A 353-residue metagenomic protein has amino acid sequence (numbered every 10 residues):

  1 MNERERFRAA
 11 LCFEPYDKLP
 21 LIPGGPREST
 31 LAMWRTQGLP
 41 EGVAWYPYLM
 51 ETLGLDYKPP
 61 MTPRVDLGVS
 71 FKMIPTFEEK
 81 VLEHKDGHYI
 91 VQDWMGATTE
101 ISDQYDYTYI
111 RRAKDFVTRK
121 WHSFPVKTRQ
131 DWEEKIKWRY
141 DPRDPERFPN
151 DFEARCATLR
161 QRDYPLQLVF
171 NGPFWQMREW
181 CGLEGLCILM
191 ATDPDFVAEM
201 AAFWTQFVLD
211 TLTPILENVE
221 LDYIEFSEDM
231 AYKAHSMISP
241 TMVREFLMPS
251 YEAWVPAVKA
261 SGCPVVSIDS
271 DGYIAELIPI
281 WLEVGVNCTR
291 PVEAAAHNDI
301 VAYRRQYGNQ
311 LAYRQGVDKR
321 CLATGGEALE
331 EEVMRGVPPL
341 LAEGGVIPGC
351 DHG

Functional and structural regions predicted by a protein language model:
M1-L39, I90, T118-G353: Active-site loop segments of alpha/beta catalytic cores
R4, P23, L49-G54, P59 (+2 more regions): N-acyltransferase acceptor-side catalytic subdomain
P15, L53-K58, E83-H84, Q161: Short, solvent-exposed loop/edge-beta patches enriched in aromatic
G25-P26, T62-P63, Q92-M95: Short, flexible beta-strand-to-coil junctions
L31-E79: Segments that shape or occlude catalytic/ligand-binding pockets
D66, T98-T99, T108, P194 (+2 more regions): Generic secondary-structure boundary signal with a strong preference for alpha-helix termini
K72-W138: A contiguous, low-structure linker/loop signature
